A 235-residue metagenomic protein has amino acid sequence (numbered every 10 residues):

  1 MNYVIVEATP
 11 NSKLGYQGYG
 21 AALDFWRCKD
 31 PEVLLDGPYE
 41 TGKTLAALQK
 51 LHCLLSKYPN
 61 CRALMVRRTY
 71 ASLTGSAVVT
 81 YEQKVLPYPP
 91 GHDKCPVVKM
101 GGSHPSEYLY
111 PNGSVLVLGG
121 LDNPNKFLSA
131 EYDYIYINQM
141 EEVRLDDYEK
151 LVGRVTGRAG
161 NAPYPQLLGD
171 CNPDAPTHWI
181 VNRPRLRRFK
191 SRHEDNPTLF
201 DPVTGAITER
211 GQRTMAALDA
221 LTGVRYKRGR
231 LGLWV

Functional and structural regions predicted by a protein language model:
M1-V235: Phosphate/NTP-binding elements of NTP-utilizing enzymes
